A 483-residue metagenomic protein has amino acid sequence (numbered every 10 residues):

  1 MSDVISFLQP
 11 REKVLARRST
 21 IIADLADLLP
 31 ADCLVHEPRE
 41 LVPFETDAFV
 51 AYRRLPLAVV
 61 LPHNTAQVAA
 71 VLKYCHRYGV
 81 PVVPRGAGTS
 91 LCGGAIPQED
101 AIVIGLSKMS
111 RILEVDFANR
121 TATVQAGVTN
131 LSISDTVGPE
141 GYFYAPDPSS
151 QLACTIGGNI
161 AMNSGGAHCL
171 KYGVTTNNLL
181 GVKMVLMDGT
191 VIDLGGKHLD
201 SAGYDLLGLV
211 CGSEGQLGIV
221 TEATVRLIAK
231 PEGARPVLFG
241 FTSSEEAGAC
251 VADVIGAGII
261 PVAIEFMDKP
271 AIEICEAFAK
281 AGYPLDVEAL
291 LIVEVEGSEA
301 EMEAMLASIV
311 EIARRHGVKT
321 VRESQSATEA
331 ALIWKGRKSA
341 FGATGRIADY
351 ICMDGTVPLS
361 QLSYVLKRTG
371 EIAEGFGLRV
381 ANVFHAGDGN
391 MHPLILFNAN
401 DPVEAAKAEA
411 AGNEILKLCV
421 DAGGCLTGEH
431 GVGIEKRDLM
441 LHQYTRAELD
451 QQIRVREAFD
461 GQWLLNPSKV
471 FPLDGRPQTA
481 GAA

Functional and structural regions predicted by a protein language model:
M1-A483: Noncatalytic alpha-helical scaffold of FAD-dependent oxidoreductases
